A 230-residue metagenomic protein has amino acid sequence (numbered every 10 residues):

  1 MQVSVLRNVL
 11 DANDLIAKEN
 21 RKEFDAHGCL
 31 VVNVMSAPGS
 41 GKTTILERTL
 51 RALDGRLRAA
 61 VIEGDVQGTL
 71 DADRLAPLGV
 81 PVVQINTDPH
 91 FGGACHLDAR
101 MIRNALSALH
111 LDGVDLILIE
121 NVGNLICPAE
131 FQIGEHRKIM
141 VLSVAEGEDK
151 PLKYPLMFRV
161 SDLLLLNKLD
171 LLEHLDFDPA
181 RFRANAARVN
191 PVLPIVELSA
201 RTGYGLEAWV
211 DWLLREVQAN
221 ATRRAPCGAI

Functional and structural regions predicted by a protein language model:
V3-K22, A26-L30, M35, S40 (+4 more regions): Nucleotide-state-sensitive switch-loop elements of NTP-binding domains
V31, L118, I139-V141, L165: Structural motif
D65, N167, S199: Active-site glycine-centered loops adjacent to acidic/histidine catalytic or metal-binding residues that shape
D71, K153, G205: Short acidic active-site motifs
P128-E135, L142-L193: Conserved C-terminal guanine-recognition region of P-loop GTPase G domains, centered on the G4
A129, L156-V160, V217-I230: ATP-dependent carboxylate-amine ligase
L171-P226: Canonical P-loop GTPase G-domain recognition
